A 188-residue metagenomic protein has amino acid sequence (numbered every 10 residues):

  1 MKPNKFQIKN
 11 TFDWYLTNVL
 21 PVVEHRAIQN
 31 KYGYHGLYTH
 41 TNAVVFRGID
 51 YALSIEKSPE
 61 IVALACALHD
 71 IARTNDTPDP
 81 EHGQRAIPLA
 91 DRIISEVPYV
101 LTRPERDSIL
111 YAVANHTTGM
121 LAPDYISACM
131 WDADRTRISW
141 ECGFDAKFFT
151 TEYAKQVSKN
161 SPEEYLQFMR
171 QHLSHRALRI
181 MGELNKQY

Functional and structural regions predicted by a protein language model:
M1-W14, I28-K57, L68, T118-Y188: Divalent metal-dependent phosphate-bond-processing catalytic cores, especially two-metal-ion Mg2+/Mn2+ enzymes that act
Y15, Y99-L101: Short helix/loop segments within enzyme catalytic domains that coordinate or immediately flank catalytic cofactors
L20-Q29: Generic N-terminal amphipathic, Lys/Arg-enriched alpha-helix
Q29-N30, Y51, I71-T74, I93-V97 (+1 more regions): Alpha-helix C-capping/helix-to-loop hinge sites
Y38, N42-V45, A63, R103-A114: Short, well-structured alpha-helical segments
A43-Y51, E81-V97: An active-site-proximal "capping" alpha-helix that borders the catalytic cofactor pocket
P59-T77, H82, A86, S108-T117: His-Asp-centered metal-binding catalytic motifs of divalent-metal-dependent phosphohydrolases/nucleases
